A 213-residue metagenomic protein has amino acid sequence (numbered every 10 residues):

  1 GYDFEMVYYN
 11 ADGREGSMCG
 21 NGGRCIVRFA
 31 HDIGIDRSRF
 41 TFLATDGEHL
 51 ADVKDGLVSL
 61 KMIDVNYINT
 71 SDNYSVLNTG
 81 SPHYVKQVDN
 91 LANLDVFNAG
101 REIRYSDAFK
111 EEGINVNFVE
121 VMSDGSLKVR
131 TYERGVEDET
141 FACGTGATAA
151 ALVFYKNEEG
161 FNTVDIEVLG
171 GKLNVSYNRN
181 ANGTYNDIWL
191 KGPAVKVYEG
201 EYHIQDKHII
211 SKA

Functional and structural regions predicted by a protein language model:
G1-M18, G23-A142, A149-A213: Active-site proximal loop and beta-alpha junction motif in alpha/beta enzyme cores
